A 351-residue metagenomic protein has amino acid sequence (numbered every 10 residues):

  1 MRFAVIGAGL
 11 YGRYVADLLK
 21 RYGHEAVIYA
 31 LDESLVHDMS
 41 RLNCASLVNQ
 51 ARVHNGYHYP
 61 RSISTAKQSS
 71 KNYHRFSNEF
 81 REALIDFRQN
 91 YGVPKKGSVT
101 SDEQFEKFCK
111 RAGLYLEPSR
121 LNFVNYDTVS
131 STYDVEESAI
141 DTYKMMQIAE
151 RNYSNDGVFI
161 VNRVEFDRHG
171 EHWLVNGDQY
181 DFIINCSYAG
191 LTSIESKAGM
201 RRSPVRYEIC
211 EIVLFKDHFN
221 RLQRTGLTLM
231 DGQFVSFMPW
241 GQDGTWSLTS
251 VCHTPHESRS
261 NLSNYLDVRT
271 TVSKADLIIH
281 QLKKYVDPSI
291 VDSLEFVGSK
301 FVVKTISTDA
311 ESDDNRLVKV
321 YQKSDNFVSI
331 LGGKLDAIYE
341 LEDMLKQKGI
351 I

Functional and structural regions predicted by a protein language model:
R2-V27: N-terminal Rossmann-like FAD-binding beta1-loop-alpha1 element of flavoenzymes
R21-S46: Glycine-rich FAD pyrophosphate-binding loop
L42, D181-L229, W240-G244, S289-I290: Central helical "cap/lid" subdomain
N49-S131: Dinucleotide-binding Rossmann-like beta1-alpha1 core, especially the glycine-rich loop that anchors the ADP
L84-P94, E117-N155, K323-G332: Helix-loop-beta segment of a Rossmann-like dinucleotide-binding subdomain
V158-L174: A conserved short coil-to-beta-strand element within the FAD-binding core of flavoproteins
G244, H253-V303: Flavin-binding catalytic cores
V286-I351: C-terminal catalytic lobe of FAD-dependent flavoproteins
